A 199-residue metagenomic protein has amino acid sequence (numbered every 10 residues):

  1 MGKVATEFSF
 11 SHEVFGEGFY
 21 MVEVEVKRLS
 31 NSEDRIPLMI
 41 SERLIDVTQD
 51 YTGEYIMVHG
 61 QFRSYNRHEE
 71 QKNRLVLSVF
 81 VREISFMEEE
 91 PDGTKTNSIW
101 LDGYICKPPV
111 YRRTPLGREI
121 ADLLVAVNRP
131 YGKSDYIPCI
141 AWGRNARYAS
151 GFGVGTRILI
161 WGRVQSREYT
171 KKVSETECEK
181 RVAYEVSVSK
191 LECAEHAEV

Functional and structural regions predicted by a protein language model:
M1-V4, G53-S64, W100-C106, V154-S166: OB-fold and OB-like beta-barrel modules that bind single-stranded nucleic acids
V4, V22-V24, I36-L38, I56-V58 (+6 more regions): Fold-core signature of tandem repeat domains
F8, V26-R28, I40-L44, S85 (+3 more regions): Short, well-ordered turn and helix-capping elements at secondary-structure junctions
F8-G16, T48-Y51, Q61-F86, P109-P115 (+2 more regions): OB-fold single-stranded nucleic acid-binding module
S9-K27, Y111-V127: Short aromatic-glycine-enriched beta-strand elements
G18, E54, N73, N97 (+4 more regions): Residue-level preference for beta-strand/loop junctions
S30-Y51, Y131-G153: A beta-strand/beta-hairpin structural motif
R82-I140, E185-V199: Extended, charge-rich, solvent-exposed interface segments
